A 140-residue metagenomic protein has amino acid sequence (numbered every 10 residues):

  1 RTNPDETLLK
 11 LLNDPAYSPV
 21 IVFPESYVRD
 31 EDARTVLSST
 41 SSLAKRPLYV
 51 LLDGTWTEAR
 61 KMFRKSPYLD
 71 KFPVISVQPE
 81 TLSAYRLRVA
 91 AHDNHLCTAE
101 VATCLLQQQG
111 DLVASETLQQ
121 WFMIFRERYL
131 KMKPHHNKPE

Functional and structural regions predicted by a protein language model:
R1-R60, R64: S-adenosyl-L-methionine/SAH cofactor-binding core of RNA-modifying enzymes
L48, T57-E140: C-terminal folded domains that constitute the principal catalytic or ligand-binding module of multi-domain proteins
